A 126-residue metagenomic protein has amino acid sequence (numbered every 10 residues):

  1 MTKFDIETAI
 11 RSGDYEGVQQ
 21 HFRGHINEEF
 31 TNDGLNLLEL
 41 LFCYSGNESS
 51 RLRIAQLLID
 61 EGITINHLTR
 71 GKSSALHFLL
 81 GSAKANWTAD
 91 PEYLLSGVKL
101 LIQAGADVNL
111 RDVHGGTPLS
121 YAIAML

Functional and structural regions predicted by a protein language model:
T2-I6, E29-Y44, L68-A85, R111-L126: Ankyrin-repeat boundary/"N-cap" motif
Q19-N27, I54-T64, S96-D107: Ankyrin repeat domain, specifically the short helix-to-loop turn at the C-terminus of the second helix of each repeat
H25-N27, Y44, P91: Short secondary-structure capping/turn segments at boundaries of alpha-helices and beta-strands
N47-R53, N86-L100: Surface-exposed loop/turn motifs in large extracellular/passenger domains
R53, L57, A75-F78: Generic beta-strand or strand-like secondary-structure segments
